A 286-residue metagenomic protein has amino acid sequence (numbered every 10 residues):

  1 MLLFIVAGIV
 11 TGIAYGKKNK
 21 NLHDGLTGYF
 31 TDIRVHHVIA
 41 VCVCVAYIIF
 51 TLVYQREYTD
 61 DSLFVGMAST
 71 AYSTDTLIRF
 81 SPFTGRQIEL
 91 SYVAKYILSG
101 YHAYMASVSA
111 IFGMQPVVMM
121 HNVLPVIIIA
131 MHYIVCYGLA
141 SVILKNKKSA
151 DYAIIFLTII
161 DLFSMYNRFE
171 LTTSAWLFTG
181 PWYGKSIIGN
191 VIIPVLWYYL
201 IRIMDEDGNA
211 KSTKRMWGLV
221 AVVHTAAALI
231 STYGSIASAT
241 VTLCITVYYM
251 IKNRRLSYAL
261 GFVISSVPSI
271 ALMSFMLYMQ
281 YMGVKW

Functional and structural regions predicted by a protein language model:
M1-Y29, Y258-G261, I270-W286: Membrane-embedded, hydrophobic transmembrane alpha-helices
L2-A14, A130-M131, G189-I201, A239-I245 (+1 more regions): Hydrophobic cores of alpha-helical transmembrane segments in multi-pass inner/ER membrane proteins, independent
I33-H37, K148-I154, S212-V220, S257-V263: Membrane-interfacial loop-to-transmembrane alpha-helix junctions, especially the N-terminal start
V38-A46, R255-F275: Hydrophobic alpha-helical membrane-interfacial segments at the cytosolic entry of transmembrane helices
V43, Y47-M165, L171-G180, I187 (+1 more regions): Active-site lumenal/periplasmic loops and adjacent helix-entry segments of GT-C-fold, multi-pass membrane
I193-R215: Membrane-interface transmembrane helices that cradle and orient dolichyl/undecaprenyl
M216-T232: Membrane-interface alpha helices of multi-pass inner-membrane proteins
S238-V263: Perimembrane helix-loop-helix junctions
